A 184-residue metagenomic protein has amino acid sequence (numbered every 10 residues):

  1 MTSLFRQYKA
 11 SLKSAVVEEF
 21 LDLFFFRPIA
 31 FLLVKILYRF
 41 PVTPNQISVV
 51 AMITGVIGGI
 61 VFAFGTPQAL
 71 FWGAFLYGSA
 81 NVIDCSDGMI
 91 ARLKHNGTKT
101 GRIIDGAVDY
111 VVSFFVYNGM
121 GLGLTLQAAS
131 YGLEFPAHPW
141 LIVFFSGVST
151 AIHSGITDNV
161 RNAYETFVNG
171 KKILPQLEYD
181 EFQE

Functional and structural regions predicted by a protein language model:
M1-A74, G78: Topogenic membrane-insertion module of multi-pass membrane proteins
T2-V34, Y110-E184: A feature for the membrane-embedded catalytic helix bundles of lipid/isoprenoid biosynthetic enzymes
K35-I36, M89-L93, R161: C-terminal ends of transmembrane helices
P44-T100, Y117, P139-S149: Membrane-embedded alpha-helical segments that form the functional core of polytopic membrane enzymes, especially those
G101-S113: Alpha-helical transmembrane segments of multi-pass membrane proteins
